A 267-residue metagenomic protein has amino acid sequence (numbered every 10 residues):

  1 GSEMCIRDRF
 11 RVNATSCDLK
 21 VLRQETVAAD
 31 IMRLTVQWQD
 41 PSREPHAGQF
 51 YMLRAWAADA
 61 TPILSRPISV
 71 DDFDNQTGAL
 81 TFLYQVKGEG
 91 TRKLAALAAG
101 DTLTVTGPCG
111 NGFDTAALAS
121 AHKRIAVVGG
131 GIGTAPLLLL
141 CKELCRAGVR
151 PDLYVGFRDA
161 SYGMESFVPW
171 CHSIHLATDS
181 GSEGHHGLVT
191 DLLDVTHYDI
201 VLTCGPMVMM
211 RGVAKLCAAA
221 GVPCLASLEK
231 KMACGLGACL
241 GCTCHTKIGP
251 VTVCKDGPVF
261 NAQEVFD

Functional and structural regions predicted by a protein language model:
G1-I6: Short, small-residue-biased leader/transition segments that mark boundaries at the very start of proteins
F10-A99: Ferredoxin-reductase
T15, P250-D267: Short, basic/aromatic-enriched C-terminal tail that caps enzymatic domains
A58-I68, G110-L118, C254: Short, Lys/Arg- and Gly-enriched loop/turn segments at beta-strand edges
E89-E229: FNR/FR-type flavoprotein reductase catalytic core
P136, M207, E229-P258: Local cysteine-cluster metal-coordination motifs and their immediate loop/turn environment, predominantly Fe-S cluster
